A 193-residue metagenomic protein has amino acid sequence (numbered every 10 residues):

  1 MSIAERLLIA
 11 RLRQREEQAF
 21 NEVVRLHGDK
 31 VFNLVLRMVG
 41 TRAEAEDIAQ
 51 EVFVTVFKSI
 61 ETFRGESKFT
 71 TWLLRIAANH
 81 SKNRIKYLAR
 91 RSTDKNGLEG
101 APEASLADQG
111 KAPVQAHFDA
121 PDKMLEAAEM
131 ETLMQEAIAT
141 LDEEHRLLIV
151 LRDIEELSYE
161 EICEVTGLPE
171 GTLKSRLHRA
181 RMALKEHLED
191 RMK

Functional and structural regions predicted by a protein language model:
S2, R91-M124: Internal acidic/polar
A4, T132-T172: Helix-turn-helix DNA-binding module
R13-E22, F32-E51, V165, E170 (+1 more regions): Short, charged helix-capping/linker segments at alpha-helix termini
R13-Q14, G40, F53-K68, Y87-L88: Sigma70-family region 2
L26-D29, R37-G40, V150-L157: Short helix-capping/turn signature of helix-turn-helix
H27, L133, R176-R179, A183: Residues within the DNA-recognition helix of helix-turn-helix
N33, D47-V54, S67-N79: Structural recognition of an alpha-helix C-terminal capping motif at a helix-to-coil junction
E61-R64, R75-N96: Arg/Lys-rich amphipathic alpha helix in sigma70-family domain 2
